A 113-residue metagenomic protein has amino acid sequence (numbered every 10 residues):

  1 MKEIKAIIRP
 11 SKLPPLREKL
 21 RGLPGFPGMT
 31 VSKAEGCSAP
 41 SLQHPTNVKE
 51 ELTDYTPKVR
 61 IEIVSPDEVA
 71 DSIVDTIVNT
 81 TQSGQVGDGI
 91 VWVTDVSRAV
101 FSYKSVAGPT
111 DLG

Functional and structural regions predicted by a protein language model:
M1-G113: Positively charged, small/polar-rich N-terminal and surface patches that mediate targeting and assembly and bind
